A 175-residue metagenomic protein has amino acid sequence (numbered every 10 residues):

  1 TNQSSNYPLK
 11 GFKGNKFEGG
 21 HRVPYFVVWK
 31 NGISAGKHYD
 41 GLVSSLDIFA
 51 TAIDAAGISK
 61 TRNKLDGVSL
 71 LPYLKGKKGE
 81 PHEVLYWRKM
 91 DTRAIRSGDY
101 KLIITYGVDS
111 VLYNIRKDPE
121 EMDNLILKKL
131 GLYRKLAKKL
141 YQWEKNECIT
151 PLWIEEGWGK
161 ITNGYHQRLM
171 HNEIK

Functional and structural regions predicted by a protein language model:
T1, S34-A35, R93-A94, V111 (+1 more regions): Flexible loop/turn segments at secondary-structure boundaries
N2-K64, V68-G79: Substrate-binding rim/cap in mid-to-C-terminal beta-strand-loop elements of soluble/periplasmic
P8, Y25-V28, A50-T51, E83-W87 (+3 more regions): Structural recognition of the beta-strand scaffold that forms the well-ordered cores of secreted hydrolase catalytic
K13-E18, L85-Y86, T92: Short Gly/Pro-enriched turn/cap motifs at secondary-structure boundaries
R22, E80-H82, S97-Y100, L132: Loop/turn elements at helix/coil->beta-strand transitions in domains of secreted/extracellular proteins
G32-I33, L70, D91-R93, L102 (+3 more regions): Short, solvent-exposed loop/turn segments at secondary-structure junctions
I48, S97-G98, V108-S110, I115-K175: Long, internal low-complexity/basic segments
K78, W87-R88: A short, surface-exposed loop/turn module that caps and links secondary-structure elements
